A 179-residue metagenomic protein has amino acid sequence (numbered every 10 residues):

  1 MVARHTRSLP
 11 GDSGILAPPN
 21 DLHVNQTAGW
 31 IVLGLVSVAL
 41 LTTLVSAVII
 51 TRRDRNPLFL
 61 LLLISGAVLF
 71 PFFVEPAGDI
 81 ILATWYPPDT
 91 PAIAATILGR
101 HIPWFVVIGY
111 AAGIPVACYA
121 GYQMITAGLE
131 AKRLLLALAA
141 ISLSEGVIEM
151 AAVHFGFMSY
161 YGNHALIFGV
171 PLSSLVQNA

Functional and structural regions predicted by a protein language model:
M1-A179: Aromatic-rich, lipid-facing transmembrane alpha helices and their immediate juxtamembrane interface loops in integral
